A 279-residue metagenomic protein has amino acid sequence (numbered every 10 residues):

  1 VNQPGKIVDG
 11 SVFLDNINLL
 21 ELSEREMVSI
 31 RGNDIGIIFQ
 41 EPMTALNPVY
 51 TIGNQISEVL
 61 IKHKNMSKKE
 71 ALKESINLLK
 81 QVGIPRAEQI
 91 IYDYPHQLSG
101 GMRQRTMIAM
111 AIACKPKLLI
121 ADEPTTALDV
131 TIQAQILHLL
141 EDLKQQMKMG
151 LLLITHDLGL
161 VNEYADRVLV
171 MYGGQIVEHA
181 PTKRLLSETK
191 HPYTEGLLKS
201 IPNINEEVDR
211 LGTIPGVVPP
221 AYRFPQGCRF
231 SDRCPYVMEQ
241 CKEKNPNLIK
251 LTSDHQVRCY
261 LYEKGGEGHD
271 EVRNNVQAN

Functional and structural regions predicted by a protein language model:
P4, P85-E88, H179-N279: Short catalytic/signature loops enriched in Gly
I7-N18: Conserved ABC transporter NBD signature motif
F13, M43, V49-K62, L72 (+3 more regions): Short helical segment in ABC ATPase nucleotide-binding domains corresponding to the A-loop/adjacent helical element
I17-N18, K69-Q89, L198-P202: Conserved ABC ATPase "signature" region
D93-L98, M102: Conserved ABC ATPase signature
A113-K117: A short, proline-enriched helix->beta-strand linker immediately N-terminal to the Walker B motif in ABC-type P-loop
I120-P124, L128-D209: P-loop NTP-binding/switch modules centered on Walker-like glycine-rich loops
